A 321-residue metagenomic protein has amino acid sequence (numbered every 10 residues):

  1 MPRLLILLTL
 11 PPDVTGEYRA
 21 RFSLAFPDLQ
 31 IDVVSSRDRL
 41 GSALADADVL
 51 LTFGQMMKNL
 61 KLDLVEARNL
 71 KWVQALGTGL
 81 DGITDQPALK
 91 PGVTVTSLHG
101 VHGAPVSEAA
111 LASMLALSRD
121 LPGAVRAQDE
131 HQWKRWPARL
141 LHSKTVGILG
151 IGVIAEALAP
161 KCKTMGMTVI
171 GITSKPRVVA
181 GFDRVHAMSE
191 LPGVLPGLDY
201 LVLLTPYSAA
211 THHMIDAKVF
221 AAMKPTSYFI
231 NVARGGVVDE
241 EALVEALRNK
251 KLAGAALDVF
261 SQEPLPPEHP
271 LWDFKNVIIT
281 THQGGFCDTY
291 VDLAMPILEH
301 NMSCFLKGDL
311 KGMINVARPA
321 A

Functional and structural regions predicted by a protein language model:
M1-V49, M56, A321: N-terminal glycine-/charge-rich "phosphate-binding" loop or analogous flexible N-terminal tail
D32, I170, G236: Conserved beta-strand positions in the Rossmann-like core of class I SAM-dependent methyltransferases
D48-V125: Phosphate/diphosphate ligand-binding glycine-rich loop within oxidoreductases
L62-N69, Q86-P91, F220-P225, A246-K250 (+1 more regions): Short, conserved loop/helix-junction motifs that constitute active-site signature segments in enzyme catalytic cores
T96, A124-A157, R184-V185: Glycine-rich NAD(P)-binding loop of Rossmann-like domains
T96-A109, G123, Q262-A321: C-terminal helix-to-coil terminal segments
T164-G181: NAD(P)-binding Rossmann-fold cofactor-contacting core
P176-P270: Rossmann-like adenosine-cofactor binding region
